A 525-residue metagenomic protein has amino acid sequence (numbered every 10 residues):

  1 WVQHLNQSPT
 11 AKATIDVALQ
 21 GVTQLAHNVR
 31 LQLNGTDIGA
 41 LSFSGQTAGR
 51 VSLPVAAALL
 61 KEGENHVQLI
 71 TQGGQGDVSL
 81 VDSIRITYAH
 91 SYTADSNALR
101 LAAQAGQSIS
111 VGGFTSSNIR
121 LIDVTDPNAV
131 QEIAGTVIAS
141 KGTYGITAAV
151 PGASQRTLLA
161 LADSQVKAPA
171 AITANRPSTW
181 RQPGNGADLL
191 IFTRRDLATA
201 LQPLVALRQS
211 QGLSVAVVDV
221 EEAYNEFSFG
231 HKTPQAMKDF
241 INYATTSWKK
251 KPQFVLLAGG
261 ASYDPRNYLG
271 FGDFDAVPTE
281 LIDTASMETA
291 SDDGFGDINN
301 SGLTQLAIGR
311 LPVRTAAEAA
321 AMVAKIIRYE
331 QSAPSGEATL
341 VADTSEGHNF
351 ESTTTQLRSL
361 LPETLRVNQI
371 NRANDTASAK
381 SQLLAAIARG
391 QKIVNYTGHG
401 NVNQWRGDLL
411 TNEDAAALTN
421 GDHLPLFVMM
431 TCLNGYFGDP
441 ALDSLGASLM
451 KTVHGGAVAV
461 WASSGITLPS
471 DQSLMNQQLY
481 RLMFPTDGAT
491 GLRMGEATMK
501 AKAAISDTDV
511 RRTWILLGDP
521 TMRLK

Functional and structural regions predicted by a protein language model:
W1-K525: Cysteine-dependent hydrolase recognition
